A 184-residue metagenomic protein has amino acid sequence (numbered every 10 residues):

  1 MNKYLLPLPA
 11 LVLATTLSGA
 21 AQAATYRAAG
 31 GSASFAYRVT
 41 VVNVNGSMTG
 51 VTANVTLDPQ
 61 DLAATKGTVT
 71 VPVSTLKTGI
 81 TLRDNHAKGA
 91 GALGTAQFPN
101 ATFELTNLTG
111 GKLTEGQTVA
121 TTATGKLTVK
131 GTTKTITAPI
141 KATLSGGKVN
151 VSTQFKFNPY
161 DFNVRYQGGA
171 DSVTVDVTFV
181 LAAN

Functional and structural regions predicted by a protein language model:
M1-P9: Bacterial N-terminal signal peptides that target proteins for export
T16-A20: N-terminal signal peptide c-region/cleavage motif recognized by signal peptidases
A21-N184: Low-complexity, acidic/polar, glycine-enriched regions of mature
